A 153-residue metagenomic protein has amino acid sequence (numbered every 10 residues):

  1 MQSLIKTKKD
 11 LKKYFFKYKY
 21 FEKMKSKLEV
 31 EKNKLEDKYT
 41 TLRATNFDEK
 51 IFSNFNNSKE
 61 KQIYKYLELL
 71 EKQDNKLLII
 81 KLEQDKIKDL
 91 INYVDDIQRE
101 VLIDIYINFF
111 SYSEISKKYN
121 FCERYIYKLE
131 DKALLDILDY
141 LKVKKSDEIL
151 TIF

Functional and structural regions predicted by a protein language model:
M1-L90, V143-F153: N-terminal interaction/assembly modules
E83-K86, L90, V94-Q98, L129: N-terminal positioning helix adjacent to the helix-turn-helix/winged-helix DNA-binding module
Y93-F110: Short amphipathic alpha helix immediately N-terminal
E114-K118: Short alpha-helical "recognition helix" segments of helix-turn-helix
I126-Y140: DNA major-groove recognition helices of helix-turn-helix
